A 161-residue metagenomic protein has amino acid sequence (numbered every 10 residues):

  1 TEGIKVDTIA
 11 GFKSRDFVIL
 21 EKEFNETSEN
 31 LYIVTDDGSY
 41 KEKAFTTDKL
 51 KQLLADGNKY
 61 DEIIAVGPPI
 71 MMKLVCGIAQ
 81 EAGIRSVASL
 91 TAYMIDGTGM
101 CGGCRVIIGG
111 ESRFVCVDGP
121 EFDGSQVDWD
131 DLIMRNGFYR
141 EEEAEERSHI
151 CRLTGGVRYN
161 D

Functional and structural regions predicted by a protein language model:
T1-I95: FNR/FR-type flavoprotein reductase catalytic core
Y60-I63, A82-S89, I108-D118, R135-E142: Short, Lys/Arg-enriched charge-dense amphipathic segments
I70, T91-E121, H149-T154: Local cysteine-cluster metal-coordination motifs and their immediate loop/turn environment, predominantly Fe-S cluster
C76, G99, V127-D128: Short acidic, glycine/serine/threonine-rich loops at helix termini
F114-D118, F122-D161: Short Fe-S-cluster ligation motifs
